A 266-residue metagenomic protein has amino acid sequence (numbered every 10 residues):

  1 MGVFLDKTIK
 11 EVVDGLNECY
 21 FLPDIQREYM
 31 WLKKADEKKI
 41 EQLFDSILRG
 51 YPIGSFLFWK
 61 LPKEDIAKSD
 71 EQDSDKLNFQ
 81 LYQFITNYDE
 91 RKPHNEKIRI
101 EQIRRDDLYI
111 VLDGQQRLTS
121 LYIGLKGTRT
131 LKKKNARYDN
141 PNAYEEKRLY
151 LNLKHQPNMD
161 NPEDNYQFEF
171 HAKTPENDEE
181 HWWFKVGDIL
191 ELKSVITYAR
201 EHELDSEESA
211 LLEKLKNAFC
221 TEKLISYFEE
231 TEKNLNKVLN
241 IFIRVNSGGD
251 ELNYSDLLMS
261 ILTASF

Functional and structural regions predicted by a protein language model:
G2-Y29, F44-F266: Basic- and aromatic-enriched surface patches that contact anionic nucleotides/nucleic acids
L32-K38: Eukaryotic beta-rich interaction modules
K38-K39, I47: N-terminal low-complexity or amphipathic/hydrophobic leaders
